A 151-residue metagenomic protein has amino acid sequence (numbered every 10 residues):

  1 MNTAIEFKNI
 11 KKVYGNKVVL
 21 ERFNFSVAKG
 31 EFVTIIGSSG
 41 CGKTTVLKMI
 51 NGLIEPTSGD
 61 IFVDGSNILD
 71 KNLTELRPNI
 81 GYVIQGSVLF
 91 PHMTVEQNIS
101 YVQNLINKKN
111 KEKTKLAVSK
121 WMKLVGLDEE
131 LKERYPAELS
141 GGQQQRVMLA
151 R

Functional and structural regions predicted by a protein language model:
T34, R146-R151: ABC ATPase nucleotide-binding domain "signature" region
I36-S38: The feature captures the beta-strand-to-loop junction immediately N-terminal to the Walker
N51: Helix-to-loop junction immediately C-terminal to a conserved catalytic motif
G59-N67, L76: Conserved ABC transporter NBD signature motif
E96-N104, K115, S119: Short helical segment in ABC ATPase nucleotide-binding domains corresponding to the A-loop/adjacent helical element
K111-E130: Conserved ABC ATPase "signature" region
Y135-L139, Q143: Conserved ABC ATPase signature
